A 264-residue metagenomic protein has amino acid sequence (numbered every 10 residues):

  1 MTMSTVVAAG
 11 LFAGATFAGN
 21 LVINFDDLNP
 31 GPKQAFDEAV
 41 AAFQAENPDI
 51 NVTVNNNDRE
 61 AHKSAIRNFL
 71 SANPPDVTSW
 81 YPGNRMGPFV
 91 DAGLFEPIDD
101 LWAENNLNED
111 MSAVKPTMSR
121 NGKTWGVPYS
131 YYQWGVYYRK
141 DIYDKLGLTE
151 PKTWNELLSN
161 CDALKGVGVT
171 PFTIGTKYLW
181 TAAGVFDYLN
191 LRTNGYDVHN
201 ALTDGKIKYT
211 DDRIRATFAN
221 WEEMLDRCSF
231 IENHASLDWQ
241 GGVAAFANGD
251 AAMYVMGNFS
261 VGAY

Functional and structural regions predicted by a protein language model:
F17-P88, A92, D100-E109, E150: Conserved N-terminal structural module of periplasmic/extracytoplasmic solute-binding proteins
D26, G87, A219-Y264: Extracytoplasmic/periplasmic substrate-binding proteins
N56-A65, G83-N84, W154-S159, E232-A247: Short helix-initiation/N-cap motifs at beta->coil->alpha
Y81-G135, L158, V185-D187, R213: Hinge/lid segment of periplasmic solute-binding proteins
E96-D110, T176, T193-A216: Short, solvent-exposed loop/beta-turn-alpha elements that line the ligand-binding surface or hinge of extracytoplasmic
N121, W125-Y129, W134, L158-K206 (+1 more regions): Extracytoplasmic/periplasmic solute-binding protein
C161-A163, T203-A235: Glycine-centered hinge/linker elements that transmit conformational signals in sensory and ligand-binding systems
